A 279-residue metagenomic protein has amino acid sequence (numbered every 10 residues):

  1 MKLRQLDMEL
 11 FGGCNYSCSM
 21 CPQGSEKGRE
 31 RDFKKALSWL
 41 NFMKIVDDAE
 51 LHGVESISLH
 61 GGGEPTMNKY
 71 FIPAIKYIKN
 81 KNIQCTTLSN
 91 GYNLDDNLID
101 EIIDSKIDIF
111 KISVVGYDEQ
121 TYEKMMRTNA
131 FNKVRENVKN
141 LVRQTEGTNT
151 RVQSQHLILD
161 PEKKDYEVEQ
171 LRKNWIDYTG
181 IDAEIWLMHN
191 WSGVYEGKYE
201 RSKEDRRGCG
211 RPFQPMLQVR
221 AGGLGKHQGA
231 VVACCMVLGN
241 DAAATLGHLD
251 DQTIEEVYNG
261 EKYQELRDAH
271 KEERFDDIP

Functional and structural regions predicted by a protein language model:
M1-E9, W175, T179-P279: Accessory C-terminal segments flanking Radical SAM cores
M1-I109, Q120, K124-T128, N132 (+2 more regions): Conserved alpha-helical substructure of the radical SAM core
D7-E9, P22, S58-L59, T87-S89 (+5 more regions): Short beta-strand segments
K79, E146, I176-D177: Anion (oxyanion) recognition and catalysis
C85, V138-Y166: Conserved strand-turn element in the central/C-terminal portion of the radical SAM core barrel that lines
N90-L94, G116, L159-E162, H189: Short beta->alpha connector loops
L98-D100, P161-W175: Catalytic cores of alpha/beta
I102, I107-D118, A183-H189: Non-cysteine beta-strand/loop elements that form the S-adenosyl-L-methionine
